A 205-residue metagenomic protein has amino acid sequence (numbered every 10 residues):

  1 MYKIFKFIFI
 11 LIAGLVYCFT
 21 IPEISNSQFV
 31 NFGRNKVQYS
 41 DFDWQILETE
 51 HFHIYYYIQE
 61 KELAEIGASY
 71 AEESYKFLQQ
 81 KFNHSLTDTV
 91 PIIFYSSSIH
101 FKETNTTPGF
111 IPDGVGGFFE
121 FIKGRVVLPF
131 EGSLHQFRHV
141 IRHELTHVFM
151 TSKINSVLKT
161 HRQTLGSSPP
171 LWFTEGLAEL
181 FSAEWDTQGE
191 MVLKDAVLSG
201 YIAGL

Functional and structural regions predicted by a protein language model:
M1-F7: Positively charged n-region of N-terminal signal peptides that target proteins for export
F9-T20: Bacterial N-terminal signal peptides
G14-V16, S25, S182: Cleavable N-terminal signal peptides
I21-S27: Sec/Tat signal peptide C-region and signal peptidase I cleavage site
S27-P170, T187-G189, V197, I202: Juxtacatalytic substrate-recognition/specificity segment
L171-E175: Short alpha-helical patches at coil-to-helix transitions and adjacent helical residues in well-structured domains
L177-D186, S199-L205: Active-site-proximal alpha-helical
